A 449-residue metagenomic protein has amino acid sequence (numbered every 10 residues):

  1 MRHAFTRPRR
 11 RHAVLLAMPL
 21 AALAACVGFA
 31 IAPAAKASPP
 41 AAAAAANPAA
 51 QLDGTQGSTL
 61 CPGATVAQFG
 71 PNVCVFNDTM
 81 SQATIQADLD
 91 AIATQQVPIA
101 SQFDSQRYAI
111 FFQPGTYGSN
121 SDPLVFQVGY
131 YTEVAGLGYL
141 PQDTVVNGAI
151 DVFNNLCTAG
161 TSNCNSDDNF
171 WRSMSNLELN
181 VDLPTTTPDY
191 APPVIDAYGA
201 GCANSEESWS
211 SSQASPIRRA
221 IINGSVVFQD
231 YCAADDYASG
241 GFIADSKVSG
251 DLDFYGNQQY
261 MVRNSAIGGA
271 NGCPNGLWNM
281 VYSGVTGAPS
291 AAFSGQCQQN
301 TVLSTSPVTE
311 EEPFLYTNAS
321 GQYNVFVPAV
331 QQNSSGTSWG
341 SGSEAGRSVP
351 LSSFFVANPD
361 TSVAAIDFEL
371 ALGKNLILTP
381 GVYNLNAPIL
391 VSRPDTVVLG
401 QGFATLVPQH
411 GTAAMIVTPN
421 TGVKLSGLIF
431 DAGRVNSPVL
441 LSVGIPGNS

Functional and structural regions predicted by a protein language model:
M1-H12: N-terminal secretory signal peptides that target proteins for export/translocation
A17-G28: Bacterial N-terminal signal peptides
C26-A44: Signal peptide processing junction and immediate N-terminal pro/mature segment of secreted/exported proteins
S38-A87, A91-Q95, S105: N-terminal module-boundary/linker segments of secreted carbohydrate-active enzymes
N47, L52-A64, Q68-P71, M174 (+4 more regions): Predominantly polar beta-repeat domains that present long G/T/S/D/N-rich surfaces used to bind, process, or adhere
N72-C74, S353-V356: Structural signal for short hydrophobic segments within the conserved structured cores of catalytic domains across
C74, D78-E133, Y139-D151, P359-D367 (+3 more regions): N-terminal extracellular ligand-recognition/capping segment immediately after the signal peptide
A109, Y117-E133, G138-T286, N386 (+4 more regions): Right-handed parallel beta-helix
